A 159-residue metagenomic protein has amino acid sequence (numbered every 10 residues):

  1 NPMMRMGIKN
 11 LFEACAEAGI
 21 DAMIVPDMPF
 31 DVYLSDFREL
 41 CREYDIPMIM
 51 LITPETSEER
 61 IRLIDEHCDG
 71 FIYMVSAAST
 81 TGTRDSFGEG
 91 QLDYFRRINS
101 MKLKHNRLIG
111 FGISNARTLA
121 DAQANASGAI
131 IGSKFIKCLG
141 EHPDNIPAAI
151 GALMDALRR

Functional and structural regions predicted by a protein language model:
N1, M23-V25, M48-I52, I72-V75 (+2 more regions): Hydrophobic faces of well-ordered beta-strands that scaffold small-molecule active sites in alpha/beta enzyme cores
N1-M28: Active-site beta->alpha loop and helix N-cap motifs at the rims of alpha/beta catalytic domains
N1-R5, F30-D31, E55-E58, S79-D85 (+2 more regions): Short, small-residue-enriched loops and turns at beta-alpha junctions that line or gate enzyme active sites
C15-D21, C41-M48, E66-M74, A124-A129: Glycine-enriched alpha-helix->loop->beta-strand junction motifs that scaffold or abut catalytic
A22-I24, M28-Y33, I72-T83, N125-N145: Glycine-rich phosphate-binding active-site loops on the catalytic face of alpha/beta enzymes
E39-T53, E89-R107, I113, A148-R159: Alpha-helix-loop-beta-strand connector modules within alpha/beta enzyme cores
T56-H67, I113-A129: Catalytic cores of alpha/beta
I61-S100, C138-H142: Glycine/Thr-rich beta-alpha phosphate-binding loop at enzyme active sites
